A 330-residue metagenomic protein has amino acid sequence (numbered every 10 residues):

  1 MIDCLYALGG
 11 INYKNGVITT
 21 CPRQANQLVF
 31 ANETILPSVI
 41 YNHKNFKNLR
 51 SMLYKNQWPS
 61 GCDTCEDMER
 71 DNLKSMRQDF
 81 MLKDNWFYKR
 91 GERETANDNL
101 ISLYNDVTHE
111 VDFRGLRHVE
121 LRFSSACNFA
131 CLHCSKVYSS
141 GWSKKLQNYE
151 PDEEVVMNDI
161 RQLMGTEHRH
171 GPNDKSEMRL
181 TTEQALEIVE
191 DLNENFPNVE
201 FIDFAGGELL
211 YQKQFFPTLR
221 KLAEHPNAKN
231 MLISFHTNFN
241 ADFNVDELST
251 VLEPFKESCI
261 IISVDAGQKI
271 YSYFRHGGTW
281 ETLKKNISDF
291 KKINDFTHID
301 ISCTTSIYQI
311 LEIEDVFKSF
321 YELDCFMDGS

Functional and structural regions predicted by a protein language model:
M1-R93, I101, G115: Accessory C-terminal segments flanking Radical SAM cores
N56-R114, N148-I188, E194: Non-catalytic membrane-proximal stalk/linker segments that position and tether the catalytic domains
W58-G61, F123, C127: Short metal-coordination and nucleic-acid-contact micro-motifs, chiefly zinc-binding Cys/His arrays
E66-M68, C134-S140: Detector for the c-type heme attachment site
L116-A126, V137-Q184, F196-Q214, H225-N244 (+3 more regions): Core AdoMet radical
Q214-R220, N244-L252, E312-V316: Distinct, well-ordered alpha-helical segments
S249-E257, K291-N294, Y321-D324: Acidic (Asp/Glu)-rich catalytic clusters
I307-L323: Catalytic cores of alpha/beta
